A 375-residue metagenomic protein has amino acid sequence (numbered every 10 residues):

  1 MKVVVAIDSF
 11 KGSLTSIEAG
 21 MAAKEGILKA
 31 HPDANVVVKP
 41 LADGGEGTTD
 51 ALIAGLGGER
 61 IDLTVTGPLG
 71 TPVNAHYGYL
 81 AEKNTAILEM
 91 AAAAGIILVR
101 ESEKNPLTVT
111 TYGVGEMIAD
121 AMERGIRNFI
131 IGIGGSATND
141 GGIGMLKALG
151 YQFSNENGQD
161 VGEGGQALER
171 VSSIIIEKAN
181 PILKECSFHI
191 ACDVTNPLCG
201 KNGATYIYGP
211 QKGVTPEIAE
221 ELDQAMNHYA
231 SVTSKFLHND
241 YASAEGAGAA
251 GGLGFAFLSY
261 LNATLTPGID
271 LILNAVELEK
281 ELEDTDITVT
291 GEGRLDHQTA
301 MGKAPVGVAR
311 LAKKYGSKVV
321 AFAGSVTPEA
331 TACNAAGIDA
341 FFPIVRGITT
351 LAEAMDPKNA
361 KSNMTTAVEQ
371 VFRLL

Functional and structural regions predicted by a protein language model:
K2-I133, A137-L375: N-terminal loops that bind phosphate or other acidic moieties and the adjacent beta-alpha structural core
